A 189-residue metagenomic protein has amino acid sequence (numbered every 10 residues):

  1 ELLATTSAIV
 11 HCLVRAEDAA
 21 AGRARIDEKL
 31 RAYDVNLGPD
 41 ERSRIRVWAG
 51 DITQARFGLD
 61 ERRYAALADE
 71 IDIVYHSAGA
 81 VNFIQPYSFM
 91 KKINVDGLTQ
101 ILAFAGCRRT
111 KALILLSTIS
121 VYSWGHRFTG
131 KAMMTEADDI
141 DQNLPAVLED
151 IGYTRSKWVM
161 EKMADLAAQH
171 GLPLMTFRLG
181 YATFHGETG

Functional and structural regions predicted by a protein language model:
E1-A80, Y87, R108, A112: N-terminal Rossmann/SDR dinucleotide-binding element
L3-A4, A103-G106, L166: Short, well-ordered alpha-helices that flank and scaffold nucleotide-derived cofactor binding pockets
R15, I52, T118, L179-Y181: Active-site loop/turn elements of alpha/beta-hydrolase fold enzymes, especially the short glycine-/histidine-rich
G22-I26, W124-F128, G186-G189: Short acidic, glycine/serine/threonine-rich loops at helix termini
R56-R62, T99, K162, R178: Flexible, glycine/threonine-enriched loop-and-boundary segments that flank and lead into catalytic domains of large
A68-D69, I73-A78, I84-K92, D96-G152 (+2 more regions): Conserved Rossmann-fold NAD(P)-dependent oxidoreductase catalytic core, especially the SDR/UDP-sugar
I151-V159: The catalytic Tyr-X3-Lys active-site helix of short-chain dehydrogenase/reductase
W158-E187: Conserved beta-loop-beta element that borders a ligand/cofactor-binding pocket
